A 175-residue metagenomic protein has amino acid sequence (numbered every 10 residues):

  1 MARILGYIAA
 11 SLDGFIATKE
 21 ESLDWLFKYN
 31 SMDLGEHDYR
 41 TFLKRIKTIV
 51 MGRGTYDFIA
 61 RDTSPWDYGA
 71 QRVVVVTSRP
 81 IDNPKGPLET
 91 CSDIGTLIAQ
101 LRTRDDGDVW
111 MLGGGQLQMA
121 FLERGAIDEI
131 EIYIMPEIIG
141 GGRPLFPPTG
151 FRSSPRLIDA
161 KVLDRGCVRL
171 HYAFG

Functional and structural regions predicted by a protein language model:
M1-G175: Enzymes that bind and transform nitrogen-containing heteroaromatic metabolites
